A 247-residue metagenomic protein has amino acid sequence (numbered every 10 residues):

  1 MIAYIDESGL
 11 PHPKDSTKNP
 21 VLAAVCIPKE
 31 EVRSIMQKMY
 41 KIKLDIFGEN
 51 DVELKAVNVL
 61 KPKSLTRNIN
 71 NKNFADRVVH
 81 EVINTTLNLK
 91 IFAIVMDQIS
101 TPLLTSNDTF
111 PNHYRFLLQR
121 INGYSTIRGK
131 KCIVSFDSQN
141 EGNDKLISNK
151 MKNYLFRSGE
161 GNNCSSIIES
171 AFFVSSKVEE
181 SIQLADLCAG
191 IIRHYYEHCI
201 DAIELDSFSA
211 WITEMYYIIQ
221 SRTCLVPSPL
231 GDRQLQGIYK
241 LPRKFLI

Functional and structural regions predicted by a protein language model:
M1-I247: Phosphate-ester processing/binding pockets and catalytic centers
